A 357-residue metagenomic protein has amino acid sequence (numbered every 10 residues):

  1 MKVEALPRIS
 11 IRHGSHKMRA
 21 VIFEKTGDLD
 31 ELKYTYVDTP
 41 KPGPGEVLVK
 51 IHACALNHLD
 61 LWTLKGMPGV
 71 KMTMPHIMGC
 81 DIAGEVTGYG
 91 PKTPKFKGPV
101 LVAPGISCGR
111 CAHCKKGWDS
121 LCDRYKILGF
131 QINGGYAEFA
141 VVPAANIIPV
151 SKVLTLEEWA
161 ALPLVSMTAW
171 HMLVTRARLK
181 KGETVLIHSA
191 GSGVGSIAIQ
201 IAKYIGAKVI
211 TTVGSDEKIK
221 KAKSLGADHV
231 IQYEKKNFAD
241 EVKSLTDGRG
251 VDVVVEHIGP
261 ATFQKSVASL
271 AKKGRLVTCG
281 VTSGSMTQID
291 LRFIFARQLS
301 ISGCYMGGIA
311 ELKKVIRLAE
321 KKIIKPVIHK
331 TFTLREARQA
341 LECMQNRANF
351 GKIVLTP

Functional and structural regions predicted by a protein language model:
K17, K181-E183, V251: Phosphate-coordination loops involved in phosphoryl transfer and adenosine-cofactor binding
M18, G248, I323-V327, Q339-P357: C-terminal capping/lid region of NAD(P)-dependent oxidoreductase domains
D38-C54, M67-K115, S151-V153: Glycine-rich beta-strand-centered segment in the early N-terminal region that forms part of a ligand/cofactor-binding
D38-T39, T73-C80, L128-I132, E138 (+1 more regions): Short Gly/Pro-enriched turn/cap motifs at secondary-structure boundaries
K97-P99, L154-K236: Mid-domain Rossmann-like dinucleotide-binding core that forms the NAD(H)/NADP(H) cofactor-binding site
I106-S189: NAD(P)H dinucleotide-binding glycine-rich loop of Rossmann-like/cofactor-binding domains, especially the beta1-alpha1
I205, V213-D216, A222, H257-V327 (+1 more regions): Glycine-rich phosphate-binding loop and adjacent beta-alpha segment of Rossmann(oid) nucleotide-cofactor-binding
F238-G248: Short amphipathic alpha-helix with an adjacent loop that forms part of the alpha/beta core around
